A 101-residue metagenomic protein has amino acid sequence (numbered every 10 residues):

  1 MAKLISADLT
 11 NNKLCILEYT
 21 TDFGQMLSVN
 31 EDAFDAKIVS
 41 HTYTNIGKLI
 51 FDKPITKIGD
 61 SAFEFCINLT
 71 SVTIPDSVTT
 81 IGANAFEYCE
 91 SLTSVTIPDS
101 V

Functional and structural regions predicted by a protein language model:
M1-A7: Enriched but not universal
A7, N11-N12, E18, T44-T56 (+2 more regions): Structural signature of tandem-repeat unit edges
D22-E64: LRR flanking "cap" motifs
G59-A62, G82-E87: Consensus positions within tandem repeat domains that build extended binding/scaffold surfaces
